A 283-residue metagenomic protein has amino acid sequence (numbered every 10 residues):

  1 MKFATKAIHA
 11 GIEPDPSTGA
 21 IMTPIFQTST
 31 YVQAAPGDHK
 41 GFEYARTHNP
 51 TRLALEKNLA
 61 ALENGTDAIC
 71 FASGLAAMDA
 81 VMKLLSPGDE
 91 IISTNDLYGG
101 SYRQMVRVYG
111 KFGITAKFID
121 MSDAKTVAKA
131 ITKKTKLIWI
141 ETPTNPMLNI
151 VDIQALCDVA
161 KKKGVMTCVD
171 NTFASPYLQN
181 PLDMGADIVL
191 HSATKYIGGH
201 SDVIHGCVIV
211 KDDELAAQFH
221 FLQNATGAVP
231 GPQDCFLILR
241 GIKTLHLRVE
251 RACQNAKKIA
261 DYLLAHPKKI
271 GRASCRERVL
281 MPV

Functional and structural regions predicted by a protein language model:
M1-F42, N49: N-terminal glycine-rich, Lys/His-bearing helix-loop that initiates the first secondary-structure elements of many
H9, A68-H266: Conserved PLP-enzyme active-site core in the AAT-like
I12-P14, Q27-Q33, F173, K195 (+2 more regions): Glycine-rich beta-alpha junction loops
T30-D79, K83-L84, G100-R107: Conserved N-terminal alpha-helix of the aminotransferase class I/II PLP-enzyme fold
L59, A77, I91, A273-C275: Adenylate-forming
L62, H266-P267: Acidic-histidine catalytic/liganding microenvironments
G271-A273, E277-V283: Single conserved hydrophobic/aromatic residue that forms the stacking wall/gate of nucleotide- or nucleobase-binding
